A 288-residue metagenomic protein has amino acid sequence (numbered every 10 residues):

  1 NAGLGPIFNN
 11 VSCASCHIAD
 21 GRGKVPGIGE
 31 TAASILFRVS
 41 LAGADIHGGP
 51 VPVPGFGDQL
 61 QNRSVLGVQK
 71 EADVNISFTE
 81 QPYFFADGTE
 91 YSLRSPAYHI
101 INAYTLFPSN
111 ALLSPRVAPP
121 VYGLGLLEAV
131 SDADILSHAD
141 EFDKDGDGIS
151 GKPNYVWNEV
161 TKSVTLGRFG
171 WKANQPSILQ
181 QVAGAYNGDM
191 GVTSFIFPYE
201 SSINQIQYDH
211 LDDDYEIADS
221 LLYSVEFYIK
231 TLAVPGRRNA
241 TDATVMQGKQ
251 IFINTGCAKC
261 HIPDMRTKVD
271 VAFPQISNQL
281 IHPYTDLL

Functional and structural regions predicted by a protein language model:
N1-L288: Periplasmic c-type cytochrome electron-transfer domains
